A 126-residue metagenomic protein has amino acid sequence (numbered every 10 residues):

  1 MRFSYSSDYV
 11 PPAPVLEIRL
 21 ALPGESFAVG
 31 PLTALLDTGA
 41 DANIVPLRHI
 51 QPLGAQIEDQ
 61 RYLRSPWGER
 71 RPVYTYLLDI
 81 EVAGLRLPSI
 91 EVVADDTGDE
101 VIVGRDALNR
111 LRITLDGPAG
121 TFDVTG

Functional and structural regions predicted by a protein language model:
M1-G126: Pepsin/retropepsin-fold aspartyl endopeptidases
